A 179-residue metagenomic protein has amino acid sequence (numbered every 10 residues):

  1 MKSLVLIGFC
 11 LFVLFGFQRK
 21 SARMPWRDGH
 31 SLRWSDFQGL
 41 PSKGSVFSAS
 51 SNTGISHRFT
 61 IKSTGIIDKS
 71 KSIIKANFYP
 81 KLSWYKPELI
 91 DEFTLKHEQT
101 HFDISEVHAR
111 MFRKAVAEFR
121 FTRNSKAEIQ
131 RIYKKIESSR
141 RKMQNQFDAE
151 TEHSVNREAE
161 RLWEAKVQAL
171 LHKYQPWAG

Functional and structural regions predicted by a protein language model:
M1-M24: Bacterial Sec-dependent N-terminal signal peptides
S21-K69, F78, F121-G179: Metalloprotease/metallohydrolase-associated module, dominated by Zn2+-dependent proteases
I66-I90: Active-site scaffold of zinc-dependent metalloenzymes
F93-S105: Active-site recognition of the HExxH zinc-binding catalytic motif
M111: Active-site catalytic microenvironments for nucleophilic, acid-base chemistry
E118: Substrate-binding clefts and substrate-entry loops adjacent to catalytic sites of polymer-processing enzymes acting on
